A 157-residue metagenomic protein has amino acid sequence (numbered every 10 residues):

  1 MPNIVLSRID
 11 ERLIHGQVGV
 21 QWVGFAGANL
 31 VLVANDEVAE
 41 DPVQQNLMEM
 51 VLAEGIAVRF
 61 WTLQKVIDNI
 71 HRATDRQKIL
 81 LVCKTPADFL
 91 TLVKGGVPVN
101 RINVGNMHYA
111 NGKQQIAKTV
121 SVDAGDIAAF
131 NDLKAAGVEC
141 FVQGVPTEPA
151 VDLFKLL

Functional and structural regions predicted by a protein language model:
P2-L52, A57: Long, hydrophobic N-terminal alpha-helical segment
N3-S7, N29-L32, A57-R59, K78-L81 (+2 more regions): Structural motif
D10-I14, T62, V122: A general structural motif
F25, E49, A53, V58-Q64 (+5 more regions): NTP/phosphate- and nucleic-acid-binding module
A39-D41, V66-I67, D88-F89, Y109-G112: Short gly/pro/ser/thr-enriched loop/turn and capping motifs at secondary-structure boundaries
L47-V51, G55-R59, N69-V82, Q115-V122: Short basic, glycine-rich beta-strand/loop surfaces that mediate nucleic-acid
W61-G105: Ordered, amphipathic secondary-structure segments that act as subunit-interaction surfaces in large macromolecular
G95, N100-L157: Glycine-rich, aromatic-bearing surface loops/beta-hairpins
